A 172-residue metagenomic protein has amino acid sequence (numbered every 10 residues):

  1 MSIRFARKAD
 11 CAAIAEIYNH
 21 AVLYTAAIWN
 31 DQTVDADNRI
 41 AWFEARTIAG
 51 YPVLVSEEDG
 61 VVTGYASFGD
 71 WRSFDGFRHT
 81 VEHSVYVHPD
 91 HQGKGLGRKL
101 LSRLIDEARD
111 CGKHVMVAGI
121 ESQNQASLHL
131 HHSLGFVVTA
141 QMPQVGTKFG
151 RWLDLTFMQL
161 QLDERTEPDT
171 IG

Functional and structural regions predicted by a protein language model:
S2-E16: A short beta-loop-alpha structural element at the N-terminal edge of CoA-dependent acyl/N-acetyltransferase catalytic
A15-W42: Conserved GNAT-fold acetyl-CoA-binding loop/helix
T33-D90, L101-S102, Q161-D163: Acetyl-CoA-dependent GNAT
V61-Y65, A126, W152: Glycine-rich acetyl-CoA-binding "A-motif" of GNAT/NAT acetyltransferases
S67-D70, V117-I120, H132, V137-D154 (+1 more regions): Conserved catalytic-core motifs of GNAT/GCN5-like acyltransferases
Q92, A118-L128: Conserved beta-strand-loop-alpha-helix junction that forms the acyl-donor binding cleft
G93-D106, H129-S133: Conserved acetyl-CoA-binding loop-helix of GNAT-fold acetyltransferases
A108-I120: Conserved GNAT acetyl-CoA-binding A-motif
